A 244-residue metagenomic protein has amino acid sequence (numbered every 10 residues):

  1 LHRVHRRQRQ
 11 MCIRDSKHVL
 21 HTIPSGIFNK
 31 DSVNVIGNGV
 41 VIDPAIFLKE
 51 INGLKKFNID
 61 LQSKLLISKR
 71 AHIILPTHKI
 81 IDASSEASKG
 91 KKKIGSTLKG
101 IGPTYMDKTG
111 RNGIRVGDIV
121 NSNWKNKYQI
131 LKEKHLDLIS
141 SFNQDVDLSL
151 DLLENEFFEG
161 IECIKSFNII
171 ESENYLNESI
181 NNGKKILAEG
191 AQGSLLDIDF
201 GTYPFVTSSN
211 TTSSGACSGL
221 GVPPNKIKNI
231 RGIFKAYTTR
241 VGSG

Functional and structural regions predicted by a protein language model:
L1-I13: Single conserved hydrophobic/aromatic residue that forms the stacking wall/gate of nucleotide- or nucleobase-binding
R6, K69-A71, A191-G193, I230-T239: A glycine-rich phosphate-binding loop feature that marks nucleotide/adenosyl-phosphate handling sites
R7, S16-D31: Non-catalytic, usually N-terminal nucleic-acid engagement modules in DNA/RNA processing proteins
Q10, R14, T77-D82, T109-R111 (+3 more regions): Short acidic, glycine/serine/threonine-rich loops at helix termini
K17-V19, V33-N34, S63-L66, P103 (+4 more regions): Structural motif
F47, I51-Y175, S179, I186: Internal alpha/beta core interface subdomains
F158, K165-T211, L220: Acidic catalytic cores of enzymes that act on phosphate-bearing nucleotides/polynucleotides
F200-G244: A conserved active-site cap/scaffold subdomain adjacent to cofactor or substrate pockets
